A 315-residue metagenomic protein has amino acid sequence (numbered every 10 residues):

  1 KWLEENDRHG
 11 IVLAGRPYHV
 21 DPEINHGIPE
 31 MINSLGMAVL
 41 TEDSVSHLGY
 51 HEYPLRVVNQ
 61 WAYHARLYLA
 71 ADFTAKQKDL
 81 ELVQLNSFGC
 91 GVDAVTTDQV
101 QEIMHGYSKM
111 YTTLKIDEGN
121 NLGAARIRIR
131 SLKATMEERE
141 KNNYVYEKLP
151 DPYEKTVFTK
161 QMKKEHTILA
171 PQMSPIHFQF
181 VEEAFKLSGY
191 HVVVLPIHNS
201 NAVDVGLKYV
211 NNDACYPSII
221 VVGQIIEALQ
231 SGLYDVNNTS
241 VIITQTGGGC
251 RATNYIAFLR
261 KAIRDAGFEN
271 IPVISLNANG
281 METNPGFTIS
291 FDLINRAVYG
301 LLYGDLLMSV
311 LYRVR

Functional and structural regions predicted by a protein language model:
K1-R315: An N-terminal assembly and electron-transfer interface module characteristic of large anaerobic redox and radical
